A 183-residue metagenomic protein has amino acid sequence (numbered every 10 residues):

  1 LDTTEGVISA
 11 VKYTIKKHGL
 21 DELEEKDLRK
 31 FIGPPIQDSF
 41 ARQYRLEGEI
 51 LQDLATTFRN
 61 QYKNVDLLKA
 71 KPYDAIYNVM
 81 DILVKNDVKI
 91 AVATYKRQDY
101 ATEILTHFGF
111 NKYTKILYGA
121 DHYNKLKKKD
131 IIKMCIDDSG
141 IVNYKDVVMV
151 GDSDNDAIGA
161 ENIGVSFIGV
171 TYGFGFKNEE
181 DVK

Functional and structural regions predicted by a protein language model:
L1-K30, K85: Active-site neighborhood of HAD-like aspartate-dependent phosphohydrolases
T4, V11, I76-L105, A120: Substrate-recognition element of Asp-dependent hydrolases with the DxDx(T/V) motif
T14-I15, P35-E49, I104, C135-D137: Helix-loop "lid/cap" segments that line or gate small-molecule binding pockets
A41-N78: Metal-dependent phosphoesterase signature
Y77-K85, I136, A157-E161: Surface-exposed amphipathic alpha-helices with a cationic face
N111-L126, D146: A short, structured active-site edge motif that brings together acidic residues
K128-A157: Conserved Lys-Pro-Asp/Glu-containing loop-to-beta segment of HAD-superfamily phosphomonoesterases, centered on
V148-K183: Acidic, Mg2+-coordinating phosphoryl-transfer loop and its flanking beta/alpha structural elements, shared across
